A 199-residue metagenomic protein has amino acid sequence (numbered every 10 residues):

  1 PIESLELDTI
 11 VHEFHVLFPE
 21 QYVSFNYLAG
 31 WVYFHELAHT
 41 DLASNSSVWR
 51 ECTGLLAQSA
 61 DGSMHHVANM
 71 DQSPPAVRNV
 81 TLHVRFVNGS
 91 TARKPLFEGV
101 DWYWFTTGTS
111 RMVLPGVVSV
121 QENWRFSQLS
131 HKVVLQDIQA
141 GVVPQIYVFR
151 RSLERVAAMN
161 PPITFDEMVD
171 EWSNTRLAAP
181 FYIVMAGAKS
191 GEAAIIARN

Functional and structural regions predicted by a protein language model:
P1-D166, A186, G191: N-terminal mature-domain region immediately after signal-peptide cleavage in secreted/organellar precursors
T164-R176: Short, well-structured alpha-helical segments that form the helix of a local strand-helix-strand
T175-N199: C-terminal catalytic or substrate-handling cores of phosphate/nucleotide- and metal-cofactor-dependent proteins acting
